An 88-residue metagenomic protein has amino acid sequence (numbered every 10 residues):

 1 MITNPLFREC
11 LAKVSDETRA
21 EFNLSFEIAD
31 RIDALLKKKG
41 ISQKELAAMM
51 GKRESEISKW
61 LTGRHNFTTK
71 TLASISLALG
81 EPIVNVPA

Functional and structural regions predicted by a protein language model:
M1-A34, K38-K39: N-terminal flexible/basic segments that precede or flank functional cores
I32, Q43, L72: Generic structural marker for isolated residues within well-ordered, non-membrane alpha-helices of soluble domains
L36, A47, S76: The alpha-helix within a helix-turn-helix
G40-S58: Short alpha-helical DNA-recognition segment
Q43, N85-P87: Recognition helices and adjacent regulatory flanks at domain boundaries
K70-N85: DNA major-groove recognition helix of helix-turn-helix/homeodomain DNA-binding modules
